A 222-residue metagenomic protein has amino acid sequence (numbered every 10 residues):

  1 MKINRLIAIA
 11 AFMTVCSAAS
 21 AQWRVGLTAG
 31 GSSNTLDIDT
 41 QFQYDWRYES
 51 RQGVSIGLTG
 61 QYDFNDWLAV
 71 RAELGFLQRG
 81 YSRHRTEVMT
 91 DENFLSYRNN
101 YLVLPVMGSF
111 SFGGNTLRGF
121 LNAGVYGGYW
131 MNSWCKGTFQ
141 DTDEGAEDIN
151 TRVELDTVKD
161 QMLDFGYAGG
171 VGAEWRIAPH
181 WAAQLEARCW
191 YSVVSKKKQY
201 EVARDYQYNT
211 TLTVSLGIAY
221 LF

Functional and structural regions predicted by a protein language model:
M1-T28, I218-F222: Bacterial Sec-dependent N-terminal signal peptides
A21-G60, A219-F222: Short glycine/proline- and aromatic-enriched beta-strand/turn motifs that initiate or cap beta-hairpins
A21-V25, D66-V70, L102, N115-L121 (+3 more regions): Outer-envelope beta-barrel architecture signal
R24, S109, Y208-F222: Outer-membrane beta-barrel "beta-signal"
L27-S33, A72-Q78, L121-Y129, A173 (+2 more regions): Transmembrane beta-barrel strands of outer-membrane/channel proteins
T35-R51, Q78-Y101, G128-D164, S192-T213: Extracellular/periplasm-exposed beta-strand and loop segments of Gram-negative cell-envelope proteins, dominated by
G53-G57, A69, V103-M107, F120 (+2 more regions): Membrane-embedded beta-strand positions in outer-membrane beta-barrel channels/transporters
T59-Q61, M107-S111, D164, G172-E174 (+1 more regions): Transmembrane beta-barrel domains of outer membrane proteins
